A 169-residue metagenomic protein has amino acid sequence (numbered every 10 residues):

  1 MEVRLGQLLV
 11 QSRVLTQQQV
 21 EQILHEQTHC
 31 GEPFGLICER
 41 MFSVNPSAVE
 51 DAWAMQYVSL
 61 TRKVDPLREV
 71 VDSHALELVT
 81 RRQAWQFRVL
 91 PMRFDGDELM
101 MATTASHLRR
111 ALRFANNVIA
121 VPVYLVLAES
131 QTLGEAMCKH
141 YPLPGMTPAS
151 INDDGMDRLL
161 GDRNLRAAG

Functional and structural regions predicted by a protein language model:
M1-L8, H29-I37, D157-D162: Short, solvent-exposed linear patches
E21-E26: Short, recurring structural edge motifs at helix starts
L36-V121, K139-Y141, M156-A167: Polyanionic, low-complexity intrinsically disordered segments
E69, Q131-G134: A short acidic, often aromatic-flanked loop/helix-cap motif at beta-alpha or helix-coil junctions that lines enzyme
A105-S106, A128-Q131: Short, ordered loop/turn segments at secondary-structure junctions
V121-E129: Short hydrophobic alpha-helical runs that function as membrane-insertion/retention elements
G134-D153: Short, low-order "capping/linker" segments at domain edges
